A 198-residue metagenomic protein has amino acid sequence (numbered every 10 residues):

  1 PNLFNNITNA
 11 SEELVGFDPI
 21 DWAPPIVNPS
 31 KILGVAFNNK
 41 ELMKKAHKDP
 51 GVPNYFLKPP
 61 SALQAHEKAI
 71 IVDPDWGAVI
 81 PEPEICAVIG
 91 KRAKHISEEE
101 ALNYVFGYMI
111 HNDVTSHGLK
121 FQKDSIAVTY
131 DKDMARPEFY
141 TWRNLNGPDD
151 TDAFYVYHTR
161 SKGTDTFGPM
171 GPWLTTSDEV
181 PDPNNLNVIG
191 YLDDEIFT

Functional and structural regions predicted by a protein language model:
P1-T198: Catalytic-core "active-site belt" of small-molecule-metabolizing enzymes, emphasizing His/Asp/Glu-rich regions
